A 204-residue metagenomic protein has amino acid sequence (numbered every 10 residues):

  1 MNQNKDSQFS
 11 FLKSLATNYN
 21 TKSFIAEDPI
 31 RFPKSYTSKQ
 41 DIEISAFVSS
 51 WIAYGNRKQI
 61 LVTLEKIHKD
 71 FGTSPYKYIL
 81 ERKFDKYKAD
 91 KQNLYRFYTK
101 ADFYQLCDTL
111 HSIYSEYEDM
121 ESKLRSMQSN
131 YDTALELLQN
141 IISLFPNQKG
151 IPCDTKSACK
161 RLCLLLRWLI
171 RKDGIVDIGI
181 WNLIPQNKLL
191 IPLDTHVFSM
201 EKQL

Functional and structural regions predicted by a protein language model:
M1-L204: HhH-family (HhH-GPD) DNA N-glycosylase catalytic core used in base-excision repair
